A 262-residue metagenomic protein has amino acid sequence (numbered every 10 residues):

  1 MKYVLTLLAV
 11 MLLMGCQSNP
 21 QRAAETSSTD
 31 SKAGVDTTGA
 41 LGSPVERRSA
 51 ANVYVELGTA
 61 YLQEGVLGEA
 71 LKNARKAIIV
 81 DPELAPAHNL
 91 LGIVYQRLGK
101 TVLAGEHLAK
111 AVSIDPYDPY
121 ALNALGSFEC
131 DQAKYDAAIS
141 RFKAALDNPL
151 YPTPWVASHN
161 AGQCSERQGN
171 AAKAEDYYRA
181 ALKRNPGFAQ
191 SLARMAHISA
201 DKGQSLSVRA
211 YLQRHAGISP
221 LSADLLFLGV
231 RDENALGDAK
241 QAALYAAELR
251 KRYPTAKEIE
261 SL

Functional and structural regions predicted by a protein language model:
L13-G15: C-terminal motif of bacterial Sec signal peptides marking the signal peptidase cleavage site
Q17-P20: Bacterial signal peptide processing site
E46, V80, I114-D115, N148-L150 (+3 more regions): Structural marker of alpha-solenoid helical repeat scaffolds
A50, L84, D118, P152-P154 (+3 more regions): Residue-level recognition of tetratricopeptide repeat
